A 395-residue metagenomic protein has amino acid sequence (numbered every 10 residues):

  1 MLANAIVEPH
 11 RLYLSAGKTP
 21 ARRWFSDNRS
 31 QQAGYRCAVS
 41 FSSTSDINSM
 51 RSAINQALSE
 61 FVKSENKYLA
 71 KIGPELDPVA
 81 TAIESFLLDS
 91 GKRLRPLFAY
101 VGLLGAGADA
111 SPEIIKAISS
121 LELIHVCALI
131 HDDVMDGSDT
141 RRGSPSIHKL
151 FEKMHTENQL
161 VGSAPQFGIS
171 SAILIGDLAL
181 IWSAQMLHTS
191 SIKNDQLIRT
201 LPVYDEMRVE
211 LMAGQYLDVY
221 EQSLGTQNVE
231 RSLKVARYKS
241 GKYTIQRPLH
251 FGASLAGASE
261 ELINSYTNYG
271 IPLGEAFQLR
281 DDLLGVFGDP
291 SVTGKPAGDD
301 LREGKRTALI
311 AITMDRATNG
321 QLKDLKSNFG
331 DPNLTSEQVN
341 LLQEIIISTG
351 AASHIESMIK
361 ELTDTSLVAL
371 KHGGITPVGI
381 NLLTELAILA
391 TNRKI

Functional and structural regions predicted by a protein language model:
L2-I395: All-alpha prenyltransferase/terpene-synthase fold signal
